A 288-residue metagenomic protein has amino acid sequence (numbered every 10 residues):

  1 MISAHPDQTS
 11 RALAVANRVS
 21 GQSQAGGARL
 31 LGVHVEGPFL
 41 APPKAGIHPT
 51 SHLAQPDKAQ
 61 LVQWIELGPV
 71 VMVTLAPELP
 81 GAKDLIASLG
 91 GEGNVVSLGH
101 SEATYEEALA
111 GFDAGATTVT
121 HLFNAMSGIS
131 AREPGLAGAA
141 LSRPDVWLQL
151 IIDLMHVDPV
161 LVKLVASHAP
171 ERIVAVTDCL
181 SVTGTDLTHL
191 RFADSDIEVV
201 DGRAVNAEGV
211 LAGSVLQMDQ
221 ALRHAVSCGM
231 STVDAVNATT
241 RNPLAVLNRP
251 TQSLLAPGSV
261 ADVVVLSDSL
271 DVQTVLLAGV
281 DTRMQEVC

Functional and structural regions predicted by a protein language model:
M1-P69: Divalent-metal coordination cores built from histidine and acidic residues
S3-P6, S10, A54-K58, A76-L79 (+10 more regions): Electropositive phosphate-/nucleotide-binding environments in soluble metabolic enzymes
S10-Q24, I86-V95, S231-R241: Short, electropositive alpha-helical surface patch
P42-P43, S127, G184, M284: Conserved protein kinase catalytic core
L61, I65-T185: Active-site core of metal-dependent hydrolases
G135, A139-L148, A166-L266: His/Asp/Glu-enriched, well-ordered alpha-helical/loop segment that forms or immediately abuts the divalent-metal
L254-C288: C-terminal cap of metal-dependent C-N hydrolases
